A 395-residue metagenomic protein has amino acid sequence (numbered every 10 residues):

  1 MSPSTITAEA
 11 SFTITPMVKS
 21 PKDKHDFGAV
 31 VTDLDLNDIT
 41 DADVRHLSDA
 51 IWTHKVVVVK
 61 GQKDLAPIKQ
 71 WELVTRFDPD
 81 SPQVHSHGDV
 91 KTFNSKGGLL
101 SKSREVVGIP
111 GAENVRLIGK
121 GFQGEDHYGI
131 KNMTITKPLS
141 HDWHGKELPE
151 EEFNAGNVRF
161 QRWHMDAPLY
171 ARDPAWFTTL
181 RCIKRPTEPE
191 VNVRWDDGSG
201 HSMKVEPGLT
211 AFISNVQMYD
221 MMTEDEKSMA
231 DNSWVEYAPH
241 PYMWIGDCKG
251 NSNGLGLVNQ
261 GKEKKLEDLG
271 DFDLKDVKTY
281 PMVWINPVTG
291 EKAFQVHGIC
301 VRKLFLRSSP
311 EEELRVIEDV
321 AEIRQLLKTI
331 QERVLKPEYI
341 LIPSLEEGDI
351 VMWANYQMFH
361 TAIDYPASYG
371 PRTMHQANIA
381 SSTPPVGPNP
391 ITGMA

Functional and structural regions predicted by a protein language model:
S2-E347, Y356-A395: Non-heme Fe(II) oxygenase catalytic core, chiefly the N-lobe of the double-stranded beta-helix
